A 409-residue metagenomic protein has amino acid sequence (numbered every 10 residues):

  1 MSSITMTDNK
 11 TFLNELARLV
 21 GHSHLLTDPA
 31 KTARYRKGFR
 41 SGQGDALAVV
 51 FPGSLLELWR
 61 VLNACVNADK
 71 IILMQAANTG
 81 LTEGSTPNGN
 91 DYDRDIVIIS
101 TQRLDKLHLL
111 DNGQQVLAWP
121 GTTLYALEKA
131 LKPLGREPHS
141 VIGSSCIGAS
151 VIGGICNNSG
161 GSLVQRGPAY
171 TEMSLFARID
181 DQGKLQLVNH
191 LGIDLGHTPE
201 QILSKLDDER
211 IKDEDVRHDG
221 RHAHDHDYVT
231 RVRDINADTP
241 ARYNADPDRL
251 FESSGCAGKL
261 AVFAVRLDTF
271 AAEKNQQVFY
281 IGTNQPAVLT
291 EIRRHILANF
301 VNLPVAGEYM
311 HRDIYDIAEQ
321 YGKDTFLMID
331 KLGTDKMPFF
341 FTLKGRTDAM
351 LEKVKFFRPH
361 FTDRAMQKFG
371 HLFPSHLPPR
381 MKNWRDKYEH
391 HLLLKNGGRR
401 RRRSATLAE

Functional and structural regions predicted by a protein language model:
M1-E409: Noncatalytic alpha-helical scaffold of FAD-dependent oxidoreductases
